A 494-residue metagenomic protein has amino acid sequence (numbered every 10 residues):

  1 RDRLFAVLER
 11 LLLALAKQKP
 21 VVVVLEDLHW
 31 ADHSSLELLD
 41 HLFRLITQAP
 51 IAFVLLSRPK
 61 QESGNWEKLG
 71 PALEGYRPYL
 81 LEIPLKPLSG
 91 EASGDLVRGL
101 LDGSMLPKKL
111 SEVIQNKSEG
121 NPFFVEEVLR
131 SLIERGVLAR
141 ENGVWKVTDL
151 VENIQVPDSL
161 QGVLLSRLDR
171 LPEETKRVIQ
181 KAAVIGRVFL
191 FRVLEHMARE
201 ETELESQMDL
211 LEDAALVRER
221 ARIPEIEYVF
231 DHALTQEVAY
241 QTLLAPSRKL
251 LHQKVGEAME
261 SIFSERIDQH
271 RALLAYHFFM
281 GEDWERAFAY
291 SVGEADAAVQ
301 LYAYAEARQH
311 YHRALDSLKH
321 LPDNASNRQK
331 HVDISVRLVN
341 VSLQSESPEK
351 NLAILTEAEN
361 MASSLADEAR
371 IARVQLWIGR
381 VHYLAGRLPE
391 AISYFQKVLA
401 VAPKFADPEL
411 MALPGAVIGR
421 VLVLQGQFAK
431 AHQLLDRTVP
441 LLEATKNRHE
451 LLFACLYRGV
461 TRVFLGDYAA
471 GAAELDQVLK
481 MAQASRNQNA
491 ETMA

Functional and structural regions predicted by a protein language model:
R1-V22: Mid-core helix/loop region of P-loop NTP-binding domains shared across ATPases and GTPases
R3-A6, H29-L38, N121-F123, R187-F189 (+1 more regions): Phosphopantetheine-attachment site and its flanking helix in carrier
L13-P20, I46-A49, L106, P172-E173: Flexible acidic/glycine-rich loop/turn elements at helix↔coil and beta-strand↔loop transitions within catalytic cores
L15-S35: Conserved P-loop NTPase "ATPase switch" module shared by AAA+ and STAND
L25, L38-P84: Sensor-1/coupling segment of RecA-like P-loop NTPase cores
W30-H33, L45, Q61, R170: Residues immediately C-terminal
F53-L55, P84-Q309, R313-L321: Short secondary-structure boundary elements
Q61, E201, R218-E219, V238-T445 (+3 more regions): Inter-helical turn/loop elements of alpha-helical hairpins
